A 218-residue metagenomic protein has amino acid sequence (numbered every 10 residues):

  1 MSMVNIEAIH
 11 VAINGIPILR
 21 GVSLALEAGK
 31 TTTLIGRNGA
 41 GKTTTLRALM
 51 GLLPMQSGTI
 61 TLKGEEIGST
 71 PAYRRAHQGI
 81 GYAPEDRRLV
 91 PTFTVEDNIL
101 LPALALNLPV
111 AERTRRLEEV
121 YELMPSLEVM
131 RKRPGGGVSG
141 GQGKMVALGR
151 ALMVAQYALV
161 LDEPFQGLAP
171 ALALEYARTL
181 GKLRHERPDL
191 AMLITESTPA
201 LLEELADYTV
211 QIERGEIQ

Functional and structural regions predicted by a protein language model:
V4-I6, L19: Conserved structural motif at the start of ABC-family nucleotide-binding domains
N14, V95-R113, L123-P125: ABC-type ATPase nucleotide-binding domains, specifically the catalytic core motifs of the NBD
I35-R37: The feature captures the beta-strand-to-loop junction immediately N-terminal to the Walker
M50: Helix-to-loop junction immediately C-terminal to a conserved catalytic motif
E66-D86, P91, P109-T114, R131: ABC ATPase NBD coupling module
P134-V138: Conserved ABC ATPase signature
A151-L152: ABC ATPase C-loop
L174-P188: Helical segment within the ABC ATPase nucleotide-binding domain
